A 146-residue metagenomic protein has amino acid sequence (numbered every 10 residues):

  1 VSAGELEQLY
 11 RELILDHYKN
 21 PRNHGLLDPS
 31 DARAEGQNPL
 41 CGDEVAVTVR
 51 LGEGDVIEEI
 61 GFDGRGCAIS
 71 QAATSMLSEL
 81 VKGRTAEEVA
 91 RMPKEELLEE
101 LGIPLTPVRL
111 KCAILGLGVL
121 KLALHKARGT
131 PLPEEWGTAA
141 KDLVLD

Functional and structural regions predicted by a protein language model:
V1-D28, R33-A34, E58, R84-D146: C-terminal binding/interaction regions
D16, T48, S78: A cross-family signal for key residues in well-ordered alpha-helices that form functional helical elements
N38, D43-E53: Short beta-strand elements
C41, G64-A72: Short, thiol/selenol-centered motifs that function as redox-active sites or metal-ligating centers
A46-T48, I60, A73: Short, glycine/acidic-enriched capping/hinge loops at junctions between secondary-structure elements
D55-G64: Immediate flanking context of iron-sulfur cluster ligation sites
I69-T74, C112-L115: Catalytic-loop motifs flanking and including active-site residues across diverse enzymes
A73-R84: Alpha-helical support elements that line or immediately flank enzyme active sites and cofactor-binding pockets
